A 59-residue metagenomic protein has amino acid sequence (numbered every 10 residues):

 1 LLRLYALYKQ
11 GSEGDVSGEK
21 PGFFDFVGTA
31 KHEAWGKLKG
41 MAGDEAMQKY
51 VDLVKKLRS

Functional and structural regions predicted by a protein language model:
L1-F23, T29-S59: A charge-rich, low-complexity, intrinsically flexible signal that marks solvent-exposed coils, linkers, repeats
